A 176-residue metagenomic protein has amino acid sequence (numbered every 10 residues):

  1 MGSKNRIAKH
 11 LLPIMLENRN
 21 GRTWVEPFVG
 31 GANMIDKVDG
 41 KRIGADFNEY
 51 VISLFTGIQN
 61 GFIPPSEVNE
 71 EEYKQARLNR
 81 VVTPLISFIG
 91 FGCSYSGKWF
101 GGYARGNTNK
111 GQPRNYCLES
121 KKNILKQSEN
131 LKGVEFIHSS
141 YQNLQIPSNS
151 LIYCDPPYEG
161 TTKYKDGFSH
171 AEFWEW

Functional and structural regions predicted by a protein language model:
G2-S3, R42: A short N-terminal beta->alpha junction/helix N-cap motif
S3-N20: Conserved alpha-helix/loop element of class I SAM-dependent methyltransferases that forms part of the SAM/SAH-binding
L11-L12, W24-V38, G44-E49, G92-Y95 (+2 more regions): Conserved proline-anchored active-site loop of SAM-dependent methyltransferases that bridges a beta-strand
P13-E17, K126, W176: A generic secondary-structure signal
E17, N33, G57-G61: Short helix-loop boundary/capping segments at the starts of domains
E17-T23, P147-S148: Short helix-loop-beta connector
G40-F136, Q142-N143: Class I S-adenosyl-L-methionine-dependent methyltransferase module
K165-W176: Glycine-rich S-adenosyl-L-methionine
